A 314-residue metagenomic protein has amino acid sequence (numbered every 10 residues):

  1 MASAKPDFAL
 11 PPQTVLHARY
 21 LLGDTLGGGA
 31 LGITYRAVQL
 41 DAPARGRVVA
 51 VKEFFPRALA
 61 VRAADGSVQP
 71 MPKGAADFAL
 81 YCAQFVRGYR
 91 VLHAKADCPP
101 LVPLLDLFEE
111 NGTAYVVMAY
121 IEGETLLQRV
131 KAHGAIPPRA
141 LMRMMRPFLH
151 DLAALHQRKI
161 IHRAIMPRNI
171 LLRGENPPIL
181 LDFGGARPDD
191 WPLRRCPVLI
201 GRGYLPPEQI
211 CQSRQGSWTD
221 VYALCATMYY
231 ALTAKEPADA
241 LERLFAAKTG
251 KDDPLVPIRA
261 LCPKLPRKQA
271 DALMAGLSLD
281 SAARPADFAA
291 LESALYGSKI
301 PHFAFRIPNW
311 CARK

Functional and structural regions predicted by a protein language model:
D65-A94: AlphaC helix of the eukaryotic protein kinase fold
L107: Activation-segment/catalytic-loop signature of the eukaryotic protein kinase fold
N111-T125: Conserved short submotifs of the Hanks-type protein kinase catalytic core that shape the nucleotide-binding pocket
L126-I136: AlphaC helix of the protein kinase catalytic domain
M144-M145: Activation segment signature within eukaryotic-like protein kinase domains
H156-L172: Catalytic-loop of the protein kinase fold
R194-Q209: Conserved activation segment of eukaryotic-like protein kinases, specifically the C-terminal portion of the activation
P263-L279: Conserved C-terminal C-lobe helix
